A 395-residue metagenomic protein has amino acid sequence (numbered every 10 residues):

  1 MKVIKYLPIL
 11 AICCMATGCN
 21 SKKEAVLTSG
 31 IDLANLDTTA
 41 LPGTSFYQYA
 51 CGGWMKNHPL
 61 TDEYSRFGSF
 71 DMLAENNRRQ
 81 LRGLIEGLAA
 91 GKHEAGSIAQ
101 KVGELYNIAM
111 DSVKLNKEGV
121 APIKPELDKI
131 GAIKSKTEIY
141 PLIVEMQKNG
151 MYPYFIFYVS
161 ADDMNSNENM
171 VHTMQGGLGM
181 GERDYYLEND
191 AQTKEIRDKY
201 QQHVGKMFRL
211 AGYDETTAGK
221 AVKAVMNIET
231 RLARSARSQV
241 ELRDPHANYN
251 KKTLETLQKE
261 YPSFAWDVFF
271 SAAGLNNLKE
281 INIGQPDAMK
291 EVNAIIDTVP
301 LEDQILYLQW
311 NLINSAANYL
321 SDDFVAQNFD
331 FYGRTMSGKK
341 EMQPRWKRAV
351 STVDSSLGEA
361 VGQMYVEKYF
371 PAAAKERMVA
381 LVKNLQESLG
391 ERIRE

Functional and structural regions predicted by a protein language model:
M1-P8: Bacterial N-terminal signal peptides that target proteins for export
I12, E63-I85, T217-S235: Short secondary-structure subsegments characteristic of cysteine-rich extracellular domains
M15-G18: C-terminal motif of bacterial Sec signal peptides marking the signal peptidase cleavage site
N20-K22: Bacterial signal peptide processing site
E24, L41-T44, Y49-V113: Active-site-surrounding "flap" and adjacent substrate/cofactor-binding loops of secreted or lumenal enzymes, prototyped
G30-L33, A40-Y47, C51, A74 (+9 more regions): Extracytoplasmic/secreted envelope proteins and their assembly/folding machinery, especially bacterial periplasmic
L88-V379: Noncatalytic, helix-rich "gating/capping" subdomain that lines the substrate-entry/channel surface of large enzyme
P371-E395: Extended, non-catalytic substrate-recognition/exosite surfaces adjacent to catalytic cores, especially in enzymes
